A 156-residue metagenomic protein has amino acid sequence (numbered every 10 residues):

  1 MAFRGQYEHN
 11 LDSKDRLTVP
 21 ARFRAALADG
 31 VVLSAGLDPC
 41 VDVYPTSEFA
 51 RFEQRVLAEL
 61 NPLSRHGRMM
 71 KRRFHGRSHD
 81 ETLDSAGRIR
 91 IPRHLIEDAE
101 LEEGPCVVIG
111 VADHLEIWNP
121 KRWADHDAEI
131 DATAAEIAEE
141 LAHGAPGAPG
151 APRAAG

Functional and structural regions predicted by a protein language model:
M1-H9, S13, F23-A86, R93-G156: Flexible "stalk/tail and boundary" regions
